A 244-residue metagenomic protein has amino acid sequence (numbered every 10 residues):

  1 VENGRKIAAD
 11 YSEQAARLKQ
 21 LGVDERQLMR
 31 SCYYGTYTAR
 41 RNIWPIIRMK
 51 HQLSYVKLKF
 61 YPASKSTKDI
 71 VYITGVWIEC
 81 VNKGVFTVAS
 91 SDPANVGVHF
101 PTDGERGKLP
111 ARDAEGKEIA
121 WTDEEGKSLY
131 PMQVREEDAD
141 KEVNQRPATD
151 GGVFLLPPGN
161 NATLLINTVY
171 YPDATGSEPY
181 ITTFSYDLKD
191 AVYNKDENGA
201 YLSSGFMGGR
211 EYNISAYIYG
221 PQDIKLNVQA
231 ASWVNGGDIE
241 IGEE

Functional and structural regions predicted by a protein language model:
V1, G159-Y186, D190: A short, solvent-exposed beta-strand micro-motif common in secreted/extracellular proteins
V1-Y72, A120-T122, S128-A139, L165-Y170 (+2 more regions): Short, low-hydrophobicity acidic/polar segments
N3-A15, K19-G22, R26-M29, Y34 (+1 more regions): Short beta-strand elements
Y37, F86, G107-L109, K117-I119 (+4 more regions): Generic detection of short hydrophobic beta-strand segments and adjacent strand-loop junctions
S66-R112: Short, ordered, surface-exposed loop/turn motifs in non-cytosolic proteins
A114-E125, K141, S177, E197-N198: Solvent-exposed, low-complexity segments and loops of surface/extracellular structural proteins
Q133-E136, V143-A162: Short Pro-Gly-centered beta-turn/loop motif in secreted/extracellular proteins
S203-E244: Intrinsically disordered, low-complexity repeat and linker tracts
